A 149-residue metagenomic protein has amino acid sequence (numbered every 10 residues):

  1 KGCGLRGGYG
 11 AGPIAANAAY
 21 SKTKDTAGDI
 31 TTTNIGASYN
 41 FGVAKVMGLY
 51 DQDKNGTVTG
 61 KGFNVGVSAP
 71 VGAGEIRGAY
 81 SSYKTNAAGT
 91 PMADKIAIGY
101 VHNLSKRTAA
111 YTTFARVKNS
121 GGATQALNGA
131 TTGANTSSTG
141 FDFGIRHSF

Functional and structural regions predicted by a protein language model:
C3-N103, F114-A115: Detector for outer-membrane/organellar transmembrane beta-barrel domains, recognizing the amphipathic beta-strand
A79, A123-L127: Short acidic, glycine/proline-rich loop/turn micro-motifs
Y83-A87, L127-G133: Extracellular loop and loop/strand-boundary signature of outer-membrane beta-barrel proteins
I98, T136-F149: Outer-membrane beta-barrel "beta-signal"
L104-T108, F114-A123: C-terminal beta-signal and adjacent terminal beta-strands/loops of Gram-negative outer-membrane beta-barrel proteins
A109, G133-A134: A short C-terminal boundary segment appended to hydrolase-like catalytic domains
T124, N135-T136: N-terminal entry module detector
